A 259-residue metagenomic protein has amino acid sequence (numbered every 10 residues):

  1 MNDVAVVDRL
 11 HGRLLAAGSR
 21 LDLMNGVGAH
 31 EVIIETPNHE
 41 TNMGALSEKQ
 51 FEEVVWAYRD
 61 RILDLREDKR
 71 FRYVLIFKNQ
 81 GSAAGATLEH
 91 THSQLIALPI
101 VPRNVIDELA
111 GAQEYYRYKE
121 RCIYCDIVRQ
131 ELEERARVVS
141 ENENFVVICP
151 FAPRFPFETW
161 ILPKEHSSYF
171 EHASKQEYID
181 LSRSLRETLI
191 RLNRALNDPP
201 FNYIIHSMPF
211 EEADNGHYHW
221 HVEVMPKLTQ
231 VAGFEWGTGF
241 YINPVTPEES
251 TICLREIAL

Functional and structural regions predicted by a protein language model:
M1-L259: HIT superfamily nucleotide-processing domains
